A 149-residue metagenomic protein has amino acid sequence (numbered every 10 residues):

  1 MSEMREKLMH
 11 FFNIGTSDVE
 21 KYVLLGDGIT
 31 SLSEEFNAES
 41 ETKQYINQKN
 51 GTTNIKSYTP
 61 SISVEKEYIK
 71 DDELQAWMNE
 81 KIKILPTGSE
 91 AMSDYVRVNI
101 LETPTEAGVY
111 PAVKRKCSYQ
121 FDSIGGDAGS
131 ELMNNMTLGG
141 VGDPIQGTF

Functional and structural regions predicted by a protein language model:
M1-I69, S118-S130: Solvent-exposed edge beta-strands and adjacent loop segments that serve as assembly or binding interfaces
I29-T30, V98-Q146: Short beta-strand and beta-hairpin "edge-sheet" elements
N50, N54, E80-I84, T137: Generic alpha-helical propensity signal that fires on short helical segments and nearby coil/disordered stretches
S57-S61, G88-M92, K114, M133: Short connector loops at helix/strand junctions that flank enzyme active sites, especially segments positioning acidic
Q75-V113: Short, acidic/charged, Gly/Pro-enriched secondary-structure junctions
Q75-W77, Q146-F149: Short, charged, solvent-exposed linker or helix-capping segments at domain edges/interfaces that act as flexible hinges
